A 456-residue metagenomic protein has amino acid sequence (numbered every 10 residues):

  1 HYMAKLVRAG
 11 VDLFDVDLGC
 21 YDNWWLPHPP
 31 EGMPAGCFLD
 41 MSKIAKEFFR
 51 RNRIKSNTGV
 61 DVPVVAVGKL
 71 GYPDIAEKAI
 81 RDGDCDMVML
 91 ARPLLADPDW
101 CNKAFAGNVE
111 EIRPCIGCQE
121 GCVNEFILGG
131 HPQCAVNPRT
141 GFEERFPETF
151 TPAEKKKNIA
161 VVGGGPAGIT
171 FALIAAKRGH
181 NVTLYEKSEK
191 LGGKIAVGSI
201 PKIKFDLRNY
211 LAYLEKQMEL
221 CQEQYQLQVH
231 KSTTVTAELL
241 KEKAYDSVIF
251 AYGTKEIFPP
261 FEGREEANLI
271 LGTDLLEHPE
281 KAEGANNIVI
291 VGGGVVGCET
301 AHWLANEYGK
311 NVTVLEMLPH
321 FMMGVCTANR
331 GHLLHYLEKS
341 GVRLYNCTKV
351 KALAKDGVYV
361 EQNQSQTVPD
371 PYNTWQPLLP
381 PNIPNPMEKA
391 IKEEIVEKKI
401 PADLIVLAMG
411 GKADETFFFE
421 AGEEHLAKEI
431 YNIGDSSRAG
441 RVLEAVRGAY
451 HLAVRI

Functional and structural regions predicted by a protein language model:
H1-V162, P166, T170-V182, K190 (+2 more regions): Flavin-dependent oxidoreductase catalytic cores
R8, G59, R81, K177 (+4 more regions): Residues at the C-terminal ends
V11, D84-C85, Y245, G309 (+1 more regions): A structural motif
E31-P34, G83, F105-N108, I200-K204 (+4 more regions): Short, hinge-like loop/turn segments at secondary-structure boundaries
Q119, V123-P166, K177, L191 (+11 more regions): Extracellular/periplasmic ectodomains of large secreted or surface enzymes and adhesion receptors
K156-L184, H230-K241, Y252-E265, T273-T327 (+4 more regions): Rossmann-like dinucleotide/flavin-binding elements
N181-Q228, A301-V350, S437: Rossmann-like dinucleotide-binding cores of NAD(P)H-dependent redox enzymes
